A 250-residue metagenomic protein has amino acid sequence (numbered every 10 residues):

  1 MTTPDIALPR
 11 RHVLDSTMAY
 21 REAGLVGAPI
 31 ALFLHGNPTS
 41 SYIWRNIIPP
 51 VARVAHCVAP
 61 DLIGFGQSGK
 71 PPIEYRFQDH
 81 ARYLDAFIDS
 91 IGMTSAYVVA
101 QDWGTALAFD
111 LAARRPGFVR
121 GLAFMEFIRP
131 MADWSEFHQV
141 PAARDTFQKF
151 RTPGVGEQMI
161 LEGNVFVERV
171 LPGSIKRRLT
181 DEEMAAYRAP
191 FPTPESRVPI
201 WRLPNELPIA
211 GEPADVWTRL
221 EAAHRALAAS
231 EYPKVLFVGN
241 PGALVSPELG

Functional and structural regions predicted by a protein language model:
T2-G24, I30, V58, F65-V99 (+1 more regions): Flexible "cap/lid" subdomain of the alpha/beta-hydrolase fold that forms the substrate-access gate
E22-Q67: Conserved HGGG/HGGXW glycine-rich cap/lid loop of the alpha/beta-hydrolase fold
